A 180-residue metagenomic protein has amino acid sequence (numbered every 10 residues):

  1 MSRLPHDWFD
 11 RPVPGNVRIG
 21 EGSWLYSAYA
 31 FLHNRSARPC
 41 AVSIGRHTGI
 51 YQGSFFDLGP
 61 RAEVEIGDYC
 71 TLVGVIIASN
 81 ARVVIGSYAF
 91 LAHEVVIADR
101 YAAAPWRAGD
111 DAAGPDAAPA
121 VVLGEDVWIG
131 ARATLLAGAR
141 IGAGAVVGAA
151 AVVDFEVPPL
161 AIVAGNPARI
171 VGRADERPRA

Functional and structural regions predicted by a protein language model:
M1-A104, D116-L135, A143, P159 (+1 more regions): Domain-scale signature associated with acetyltransferase and cell-envelope carbohydrate enzymes
W106-G114: Flexible, solvent-exposed loop segments that connect beta-strands
A139: Extracellular carbohydrate recognition
